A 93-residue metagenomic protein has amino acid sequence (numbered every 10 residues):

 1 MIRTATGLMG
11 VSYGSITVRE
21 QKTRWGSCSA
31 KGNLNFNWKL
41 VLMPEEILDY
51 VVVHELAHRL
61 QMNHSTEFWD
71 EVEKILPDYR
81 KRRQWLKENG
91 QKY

Functional and structural regions predicted by a protein language model:
M1-Y50, R59-Y93: Active-site-proximal or metal-binding-adjacent scaffold patches in catalytic folds
E55: Walker B catalytic acidic pair
